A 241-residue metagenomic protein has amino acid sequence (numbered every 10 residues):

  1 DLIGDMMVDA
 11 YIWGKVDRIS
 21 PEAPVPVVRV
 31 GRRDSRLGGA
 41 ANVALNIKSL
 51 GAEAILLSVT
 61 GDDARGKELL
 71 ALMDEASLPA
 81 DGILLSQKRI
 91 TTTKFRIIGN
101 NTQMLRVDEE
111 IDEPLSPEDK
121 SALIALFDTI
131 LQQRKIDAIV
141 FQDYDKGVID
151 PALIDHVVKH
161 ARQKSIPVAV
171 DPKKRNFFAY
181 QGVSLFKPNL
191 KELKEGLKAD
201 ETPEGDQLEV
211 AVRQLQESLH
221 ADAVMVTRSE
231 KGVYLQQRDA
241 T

Functional and structural regions predicted by a protein language model:
G4, S58-G61, P172, R228: Short beta-strand/turn micro-motifs composed of small residues that flank or help shape donor/cofactor-binding pockets
M6-M7, Y144: Conserved Walker B
M7-V8, E192: Alpha-helix capping/helix-boundary segments
V8-V140: Conserved N-terminal subdomain of the carbohydrate kinase-like
V25-G31, E110, V140-Y144, H160 (+1 more regions): Short, basic, glycine/proline-bearing loop/turn elements
D62-D63, D145-V148: Gly/Ser/Thr-rich loops at beta-strand to alpha-helix junctions that form or flank small-molecule/cofactor-binding
G147-T241: Conserved phosphate/ATP/ADP-binding segment of small-molecule kinases
